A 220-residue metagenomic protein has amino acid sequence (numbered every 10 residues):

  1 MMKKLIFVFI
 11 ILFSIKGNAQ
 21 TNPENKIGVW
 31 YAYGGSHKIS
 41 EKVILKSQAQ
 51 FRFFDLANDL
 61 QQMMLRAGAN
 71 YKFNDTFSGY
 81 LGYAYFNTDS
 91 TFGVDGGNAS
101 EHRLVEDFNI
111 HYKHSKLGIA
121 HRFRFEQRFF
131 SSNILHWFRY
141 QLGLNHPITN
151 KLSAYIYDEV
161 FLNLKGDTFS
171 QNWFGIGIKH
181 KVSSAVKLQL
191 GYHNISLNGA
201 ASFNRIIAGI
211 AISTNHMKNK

Functional and structural regions predicted by a protein language model:
M1-P23, T214: Bacterial Sec-dependent N-terminal signal peptides
Q20-Y80: Start-of-domain marker
N25-V29, Q61-M63, S100-L104, I134-F138 (+2 more regions): Residues that define the transmembrane beta-barrel architecture of outer-membrane proteins
Y33-H37, A67-Y71, E106-I110, L142-H146 (+2 more regions): Residues on the lipid-exposed face of transmembrane beta-strands in outer-membrane beta-barrel proteins
K42-S47, T76-L81, S115-I119, K151-A154 (+2 more regions): Repeated loop/turn-to-beta-strand initiation elements of outer-membrane beta-barrel proteins
A49-D55, Y83-D89, Y112-H114, F125-F129 (+3 more regions): Transmembrane beta-strands of outer-membrane beta-barrel pores
G68-S131, L135-G143, I148-L152: Gram-negative (and chloroplast) outer-membrane scaffold detector with strong preference for beta-barrel transmembrane
I156, T168-K220: Predominantly the C-terminal beta-signal and adjacent terminal strand-loop region of outer-membrane beta-barrel
